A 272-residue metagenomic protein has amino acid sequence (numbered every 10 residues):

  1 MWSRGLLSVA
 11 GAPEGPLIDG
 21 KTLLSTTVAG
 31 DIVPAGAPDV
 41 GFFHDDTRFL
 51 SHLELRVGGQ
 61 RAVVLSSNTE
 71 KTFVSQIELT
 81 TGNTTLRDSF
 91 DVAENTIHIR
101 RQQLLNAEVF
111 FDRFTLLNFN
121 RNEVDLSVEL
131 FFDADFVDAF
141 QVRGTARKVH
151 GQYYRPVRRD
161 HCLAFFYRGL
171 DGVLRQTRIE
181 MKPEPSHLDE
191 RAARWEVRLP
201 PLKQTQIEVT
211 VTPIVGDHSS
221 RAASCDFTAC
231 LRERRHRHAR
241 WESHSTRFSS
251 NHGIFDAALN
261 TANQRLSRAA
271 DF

Functional and structural regions predicted by a protein language model:
M1-T96, E108, R121-E123, D135-Q141 (+2 more regions): An extended acidic
H98, N106-V109, N120-F272: Acidic/polar, glycine-enriched structural segments that form the non-catalytic walls/loops of the carbohydrate-binding
F111-R113: Ligand-binding face of N-terminal immunoglobulin V-set domains in extracellular IgSF glycoproteins
